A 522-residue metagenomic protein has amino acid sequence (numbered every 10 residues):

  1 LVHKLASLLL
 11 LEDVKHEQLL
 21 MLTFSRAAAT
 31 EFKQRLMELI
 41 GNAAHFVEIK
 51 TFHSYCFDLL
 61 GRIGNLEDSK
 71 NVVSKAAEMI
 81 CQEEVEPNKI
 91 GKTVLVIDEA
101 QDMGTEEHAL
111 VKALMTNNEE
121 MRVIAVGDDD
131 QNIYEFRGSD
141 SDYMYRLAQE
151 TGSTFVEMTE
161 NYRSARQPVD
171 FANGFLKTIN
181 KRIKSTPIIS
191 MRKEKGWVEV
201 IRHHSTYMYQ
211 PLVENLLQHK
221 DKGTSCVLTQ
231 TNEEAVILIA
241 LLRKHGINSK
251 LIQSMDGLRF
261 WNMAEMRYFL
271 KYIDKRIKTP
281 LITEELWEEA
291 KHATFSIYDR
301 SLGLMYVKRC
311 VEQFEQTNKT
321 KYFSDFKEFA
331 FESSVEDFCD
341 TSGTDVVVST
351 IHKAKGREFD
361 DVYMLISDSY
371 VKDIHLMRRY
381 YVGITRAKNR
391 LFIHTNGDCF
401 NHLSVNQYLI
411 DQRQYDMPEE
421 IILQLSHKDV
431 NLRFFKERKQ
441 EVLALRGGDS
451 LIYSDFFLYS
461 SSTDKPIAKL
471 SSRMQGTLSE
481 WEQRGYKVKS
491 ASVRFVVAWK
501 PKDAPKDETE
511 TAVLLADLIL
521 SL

Functional and structural regions predicted by a protein language model:
L1-N65, N173: P-loop NTPase Walker
H3, R26, V94, Q101-K193 (+8 more regions): Conserved helicase motor core of SF1/SF2 NTP-dependent helicases
V14-Q18, L39-F46, R62-N71, I90 (+5 more regions): Short, polar/flexible loop-turn hinges at active-site or ligand-entry regions and domain interfaces
E48-V94, M103-N118, K327-I351: Conserved helicase/translocase P-loop NTPase motor core
S74-Q82, S249-L281, R484-L522: Charge-dense polyanion-binding interfaces
V198-P211: Short acidic-hydrophobic, aromatic-tinged amphipathic segments that line or gate anion-handling sites
Q210-D340, D345: Conserved helicase/translocase motor-coupling segment
N401-L522: Conserved active-site motif detector
